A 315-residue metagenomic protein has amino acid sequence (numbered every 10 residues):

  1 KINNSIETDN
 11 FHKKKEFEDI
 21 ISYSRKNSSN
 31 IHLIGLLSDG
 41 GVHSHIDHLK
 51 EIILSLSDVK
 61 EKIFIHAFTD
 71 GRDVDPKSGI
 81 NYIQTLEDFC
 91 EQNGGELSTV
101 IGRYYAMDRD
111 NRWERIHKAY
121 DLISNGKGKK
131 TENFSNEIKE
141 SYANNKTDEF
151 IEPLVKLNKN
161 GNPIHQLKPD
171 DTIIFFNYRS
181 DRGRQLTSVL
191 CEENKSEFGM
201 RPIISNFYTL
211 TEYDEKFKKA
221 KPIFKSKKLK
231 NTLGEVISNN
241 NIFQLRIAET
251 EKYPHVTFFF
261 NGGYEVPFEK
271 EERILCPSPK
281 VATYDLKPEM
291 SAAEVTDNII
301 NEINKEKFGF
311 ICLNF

Functional and structural regions predicted by a protein language model:
K1-F315: Feature captures the catalytic ectodomains and active-site-proximal regions of enzymes that hydrolyze or transfer
